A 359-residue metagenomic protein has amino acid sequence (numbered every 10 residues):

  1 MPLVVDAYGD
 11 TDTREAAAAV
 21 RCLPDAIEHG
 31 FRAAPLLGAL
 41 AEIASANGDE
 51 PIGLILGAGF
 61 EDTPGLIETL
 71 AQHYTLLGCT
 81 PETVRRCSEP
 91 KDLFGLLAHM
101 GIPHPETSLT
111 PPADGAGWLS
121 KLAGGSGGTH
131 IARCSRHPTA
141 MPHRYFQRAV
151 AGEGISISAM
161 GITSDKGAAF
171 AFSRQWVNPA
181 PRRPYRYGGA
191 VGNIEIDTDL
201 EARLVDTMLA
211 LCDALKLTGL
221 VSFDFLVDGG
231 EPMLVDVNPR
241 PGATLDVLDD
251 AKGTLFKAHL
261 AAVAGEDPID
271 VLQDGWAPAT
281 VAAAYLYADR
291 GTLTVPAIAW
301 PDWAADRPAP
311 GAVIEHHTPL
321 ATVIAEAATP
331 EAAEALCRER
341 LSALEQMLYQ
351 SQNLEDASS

Functional and structural regions predicted by a protein language model:
M1-E82, L336-D356: ATP-binding N-terminal substructure of ATP-dependent carboxylate-amine bond-forming enzymes
Q72-R136: A conserved helix-loop-beta module that forms one wall/lid of the active-site cleft in ATP-utilizing catalytic domains
G95, P103-P105, W118-S120, T129-S156 (+3 more regions): Conserved ATP-binding module of the ATP-grasp superfamily
L119-K121, E231-P241: A short beta-strand motif that forms the metal-chelation/ATP-contact edge of phosphoryl-transfer active sites
A151-A210, A214-L215, N238-V263, D274-W276: ATP-dependent carboxylate/phosphate-activation module, predominantly the ATP-grasp catalytic core and closely related
I162-A168, V227-E231, A288-D289, A327-A328: Short acidic-glycine loop/turn motifs at beta-strand connectors
L217-G229, D270-L272, D356-A357: A short glycine-rich, hydrophobically flanked beta-strand micro-motif that places a catalytic Asp/Glu for divalent metal
A258-S359: Peripheral (often C-terminal) accessory segments that flank ATP-dependent C-N-forming ligase machineries
